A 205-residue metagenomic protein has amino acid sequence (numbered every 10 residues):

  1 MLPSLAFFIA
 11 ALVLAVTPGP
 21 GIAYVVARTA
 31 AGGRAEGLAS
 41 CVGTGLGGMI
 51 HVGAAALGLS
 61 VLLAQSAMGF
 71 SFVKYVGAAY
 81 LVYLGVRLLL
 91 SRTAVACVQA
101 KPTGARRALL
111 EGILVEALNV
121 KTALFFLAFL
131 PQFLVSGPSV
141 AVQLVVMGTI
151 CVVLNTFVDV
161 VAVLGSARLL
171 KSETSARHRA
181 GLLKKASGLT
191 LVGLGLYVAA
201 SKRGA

Functional and structural regions predicted by a protein language model:
M1-S71, F125-V152, V163-L170: Juxtamembrane transmembrane-helix termini in multi-pass membrane transport proteins
G19, N119, G188: Short, conserved phosphate/pyrophosphate- and ester-handling motifs at nucleotide-, phospho-/glycolipid
V52-A56, A117-F126, L191-A205: Hydrophobic alpha-helical transmembrane segments in multi-pass integral membrane proteins
Q65-A94, N155-A162, S166, S172-A205: Selective transmembrane alpha-helices of multi-pass membrane proteins
L90-R107: Flexible cytoplasmic inter-helical loops of multi-pass small-molecule transporters
P102-I113, N119: Anionic-ligand binding region
E116, V120-K121, T156, V160: Mid-bilayer segments of alpha-helical transmembrane spans in multi-pass integral membrane proteins that mediate
